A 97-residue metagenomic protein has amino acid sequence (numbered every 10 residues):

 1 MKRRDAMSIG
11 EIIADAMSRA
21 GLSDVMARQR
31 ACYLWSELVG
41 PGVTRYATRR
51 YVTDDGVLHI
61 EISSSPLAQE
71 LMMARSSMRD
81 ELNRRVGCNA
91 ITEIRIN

Functional and structural regions predicted by a protein language model:
M1-E37, T48-D55, S76, R84 (+1 more regions): N-terminal presequence-like segments and adjacent domain-start helices
P41, S65-P66, C88: Short, charged/polar surface micro-motifs in flexible loops or helix N-caps
P41-A47: Short amphipathic beta-strand starts and helix->beta connectors
D55-R75: A short interface-forming secondary-structure element
S63, I96-N97: Short loop/turn motifs enriched for small/polar and acidic residues
E70-M72, R79-R84: Winged helix-turn-helix DNA-binding recognition segment
